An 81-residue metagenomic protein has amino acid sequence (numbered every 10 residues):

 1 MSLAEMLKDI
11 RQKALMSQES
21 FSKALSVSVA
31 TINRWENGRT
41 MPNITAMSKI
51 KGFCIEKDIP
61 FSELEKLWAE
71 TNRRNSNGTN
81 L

Functional and structural regions predicted by a protein language model:
E5-S20, N77: Short basic helix-loop element that most often maps to the first helix and adjoining turn of HTH DNA-binding modules
K8, Q12, S26, N37-R39: Residue-level detection of the helix-turn-helix DNA-binding "recognition helix"
L15-R34: Short alpha-helical DNA-recognition segment
S28, R39, C54-K57, W68-T71: The DNA-recognition helices of helix-turn-helix-type DNA-binding domains
R39-G52: Short, basic-rich loop-to-helix N-cap that marks the start of a DNA-contacting helix
I44-T45, P60-L81: Short, charged recognition helix plus adjacent turn of helix-turn-helix-like nucleic-acid-binding domains
